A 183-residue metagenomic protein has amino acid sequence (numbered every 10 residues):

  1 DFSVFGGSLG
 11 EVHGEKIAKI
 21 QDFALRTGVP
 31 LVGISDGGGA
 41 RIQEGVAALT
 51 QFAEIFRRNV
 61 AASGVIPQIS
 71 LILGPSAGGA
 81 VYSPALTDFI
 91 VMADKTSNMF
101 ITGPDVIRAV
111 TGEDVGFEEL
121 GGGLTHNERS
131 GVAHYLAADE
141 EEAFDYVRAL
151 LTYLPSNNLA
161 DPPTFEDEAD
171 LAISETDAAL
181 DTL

Functional and structural regions predicted by a protein language model:
D1, F5, A137-L183: Intrinsically disordered, low-complexity segments enriched in small/flexible residues
D1, K16-I42: A structural preference for short, pocket-lining loop segments at secondary-structure junctions
V4-S8, R41-E44: A generic structural signal for short coil/turn motifs at secondary-structure boundaries
F5-K19: Glycine-rich anion/phosphate-binding loops
F5-S8, R26, I55, A85 (+2 more regions): Generic signature of intrinsically disordered, low-complexity segments enriched in small/polar residues
Q21, Q43, Q51, Q68 (+2 more regions): Residue-identity detector for glutamine
S35-L159: Conserved catalytic cores of soluble enzyme domains, especially glycine-rich substrate-binding beta-alpha loops
